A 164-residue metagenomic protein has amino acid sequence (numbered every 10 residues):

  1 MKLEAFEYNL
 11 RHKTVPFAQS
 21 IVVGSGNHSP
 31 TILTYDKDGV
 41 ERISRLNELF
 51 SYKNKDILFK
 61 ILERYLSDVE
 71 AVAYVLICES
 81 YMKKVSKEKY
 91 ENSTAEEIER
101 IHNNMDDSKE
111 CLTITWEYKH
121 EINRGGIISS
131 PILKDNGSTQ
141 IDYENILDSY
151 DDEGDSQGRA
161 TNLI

Functional and structural regions predicted by a protein language model:
M1-I61: N-terminal domain-onset segments
F59-K60, R64-I164: Low-complexity intrinsically disordered segments
